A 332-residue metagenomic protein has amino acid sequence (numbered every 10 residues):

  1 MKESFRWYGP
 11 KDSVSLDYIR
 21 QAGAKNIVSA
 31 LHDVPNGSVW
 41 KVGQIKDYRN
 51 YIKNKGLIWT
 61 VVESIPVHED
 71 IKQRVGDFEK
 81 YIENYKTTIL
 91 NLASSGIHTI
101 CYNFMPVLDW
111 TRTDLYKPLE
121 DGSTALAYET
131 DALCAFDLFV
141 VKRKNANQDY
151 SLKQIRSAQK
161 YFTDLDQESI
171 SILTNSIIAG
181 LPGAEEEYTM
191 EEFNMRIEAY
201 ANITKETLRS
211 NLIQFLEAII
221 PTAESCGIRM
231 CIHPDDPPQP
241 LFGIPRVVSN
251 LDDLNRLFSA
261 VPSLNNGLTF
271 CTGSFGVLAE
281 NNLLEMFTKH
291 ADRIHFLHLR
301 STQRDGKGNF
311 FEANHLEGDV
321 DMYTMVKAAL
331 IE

Functional and structural regions predicted by a protein language model:
M1-S4, G9-K11, L16-R20, D70-R74 (+8 more regions): Histidine-acidic metal/acid-base catalytic patches
S13-S15, I19-N36: N-terminal ordered "arm"
Q21-A22, L57-K72: A short glycine/small-residue-enriched secondary-structure motif
A30, N103, R300: Conserved residues at the C-terminal ends of beta-strands
A30-K46, F242: Glycine-rich, proline-tolerant flexible connector loops at the mouths of alpha/beta enzymes
D33, P66, P106-V107, P237: Conserved beta-strand edge residues that scaffold enzyme active sites
K41-W59, S64, Y81, I89: An N-terminal, globular interaction/scaffold subdomain
R49-T60, I97-T189: Glycine-rich, aromatic-flanked loop segments that form ligand/cofactor-binding clefts across common enzyme folds
